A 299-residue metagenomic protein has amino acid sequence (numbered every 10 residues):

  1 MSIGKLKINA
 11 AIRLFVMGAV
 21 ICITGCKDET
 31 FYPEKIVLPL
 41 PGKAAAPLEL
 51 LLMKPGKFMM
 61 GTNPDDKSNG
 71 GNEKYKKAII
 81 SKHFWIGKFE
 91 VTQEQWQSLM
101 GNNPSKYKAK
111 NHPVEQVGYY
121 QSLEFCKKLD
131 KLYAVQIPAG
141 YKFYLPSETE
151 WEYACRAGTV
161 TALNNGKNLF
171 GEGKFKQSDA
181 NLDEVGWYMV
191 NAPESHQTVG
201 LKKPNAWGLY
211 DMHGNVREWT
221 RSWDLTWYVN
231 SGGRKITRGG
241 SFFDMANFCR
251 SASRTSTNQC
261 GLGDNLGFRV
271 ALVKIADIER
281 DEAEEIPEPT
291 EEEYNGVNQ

Functional and structural regions predicted by a protein language model:
M1-I8: N-terminal secretory signal peptides that target proteins for export/translocation
R13-C22: Bacterial N-terminal signal peptides
G25-L40: Bacterial Sec-dependent N-terminal signal peptides
K27-E29, K203-A206, N230-Q299: Disulfide-stabilized, aromatic/cysteine-rich ligand-recognition loop
L40-S105, V117-Y120, G214, K274: A short glycine-rich, aromatic-capped structural motif
L51, H83-W85, Y144, E218 (+1 more regions): Residues embedded in well-ordered beta-strands
M59, N63-P64, S105-K108, P113 (+2 more regions): Functional-site microenvironments in short loops/helix caps that host divalent-cation chemistry
K76, K82-F84, F143, W207 (+2 more regions): Residue-level detector of short, conserved catalytic/binding motifs and their immediate flanks
